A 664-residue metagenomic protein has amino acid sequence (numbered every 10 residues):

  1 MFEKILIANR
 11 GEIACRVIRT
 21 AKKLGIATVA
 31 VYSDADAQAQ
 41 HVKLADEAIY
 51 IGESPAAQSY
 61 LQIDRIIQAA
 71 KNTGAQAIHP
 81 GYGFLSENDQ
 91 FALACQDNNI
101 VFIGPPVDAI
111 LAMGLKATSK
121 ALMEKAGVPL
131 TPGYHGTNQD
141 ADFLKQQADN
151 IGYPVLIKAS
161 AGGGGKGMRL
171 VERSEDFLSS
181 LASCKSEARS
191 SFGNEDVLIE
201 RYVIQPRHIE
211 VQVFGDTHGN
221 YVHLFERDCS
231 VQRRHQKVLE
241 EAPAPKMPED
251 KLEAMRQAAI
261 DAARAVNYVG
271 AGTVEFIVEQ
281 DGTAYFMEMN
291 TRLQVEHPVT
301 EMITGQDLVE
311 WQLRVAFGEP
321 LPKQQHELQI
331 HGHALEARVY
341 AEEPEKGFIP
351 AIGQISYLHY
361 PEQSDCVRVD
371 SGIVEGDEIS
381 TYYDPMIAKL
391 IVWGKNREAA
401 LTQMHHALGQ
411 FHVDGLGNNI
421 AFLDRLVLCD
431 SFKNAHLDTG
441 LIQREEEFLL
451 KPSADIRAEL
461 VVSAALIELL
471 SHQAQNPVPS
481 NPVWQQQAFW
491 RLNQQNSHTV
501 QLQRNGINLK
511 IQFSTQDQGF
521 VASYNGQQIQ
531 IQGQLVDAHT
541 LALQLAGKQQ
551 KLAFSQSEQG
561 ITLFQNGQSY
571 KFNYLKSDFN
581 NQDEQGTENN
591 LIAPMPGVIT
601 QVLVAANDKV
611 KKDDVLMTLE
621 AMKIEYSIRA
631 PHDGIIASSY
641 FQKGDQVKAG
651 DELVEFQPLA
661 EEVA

Functional and structural regions predicted by a protein language model:
M1-V274, V278-Q294: N-terminal beta-alpha lobe that positions the nucleotide/phosphoryl donor in ATP/NTP-coupled carboxylate activation
R173, G215-N220, E279-G282, E362 (+3 more regions): Short acidic-glycine loop/turn motifs at beta-strand connectors
A259, P298-Q528, A649-E655, E661-A664: Catalytic cores of soluble metabolic enzymes centered on carboxylation/carboxyl-transfer
D307, Q516-G519, N525-T540, Q544-Q550 (+1 more regions): Conserved nucleotide-binding/hydrolysis modules and their immediate coupling elements across P-loop/ASCE NTPase motors
S555, Q559-A593: Catalytic P-loop NTP-binding/switch module of NTPases
N581-A664: Structured functional modules or segments
